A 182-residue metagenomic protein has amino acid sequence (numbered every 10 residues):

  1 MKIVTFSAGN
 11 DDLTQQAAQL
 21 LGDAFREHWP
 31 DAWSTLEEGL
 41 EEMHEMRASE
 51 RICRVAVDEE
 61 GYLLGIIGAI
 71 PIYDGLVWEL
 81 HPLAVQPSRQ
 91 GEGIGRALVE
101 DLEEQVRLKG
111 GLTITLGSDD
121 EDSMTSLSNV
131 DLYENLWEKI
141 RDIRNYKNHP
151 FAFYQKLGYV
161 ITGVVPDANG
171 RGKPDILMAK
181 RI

Functional and structural regions predicted by a protein language model:
M1-Q15, I182: Conserved N-terminal entry element of GNAT/NAT acetyltransferase domains
Q19-V55, G68: Active-site rim helix/loop that mediates acceptor-substrate recognition in acyltransferases
V55, G61-P71, E79-A84: Conserved beta-strand in the GNAT
L76-P87, T115-D119: Conserved acetyl-CoA binding element of GNAT-fold acetyltransferases
V85, G91-E104: Conserved acetyl-CoA-binding loop-helix of GNAT-fold acetyltransferases
V106-Y146: Conserved GNAT acetyl-CoA-binding A-motif
K147-P150, P166-P174: Short glycine/proline-centered loop/turn elements that form peptide/ligand docking sites
Y154, Y159: Conserved active-site tyrosine of GNAT-family acetyltransferases
